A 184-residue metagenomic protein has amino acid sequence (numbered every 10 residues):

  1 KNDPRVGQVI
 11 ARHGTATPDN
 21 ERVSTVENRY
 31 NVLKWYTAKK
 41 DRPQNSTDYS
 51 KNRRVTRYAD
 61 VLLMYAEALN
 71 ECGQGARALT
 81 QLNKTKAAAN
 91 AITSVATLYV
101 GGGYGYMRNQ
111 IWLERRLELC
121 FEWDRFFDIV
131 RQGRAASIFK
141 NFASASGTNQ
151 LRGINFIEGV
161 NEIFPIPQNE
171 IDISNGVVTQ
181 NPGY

Functional and structural regions predicted by a protein language model:
K1-Y58: Flexible, polar/acidic helix-loop-strand segments at domain edges
D3-Q8, N52-T85, R108-E118: Extended, hydrophobic/aromatic-rich amphipathic alpha-helical segments that build helical scaffolds
A16-T17, A76-R77, F127-D128, A136: Flexible loop/turn segments at secondary-structure boundaries
D48, R53, L98-Y184: Long, intrinsically disordered, low-complexity segments
I92-A96: Boundary/linker segments of alpha-helical solenoid repeat arrays
